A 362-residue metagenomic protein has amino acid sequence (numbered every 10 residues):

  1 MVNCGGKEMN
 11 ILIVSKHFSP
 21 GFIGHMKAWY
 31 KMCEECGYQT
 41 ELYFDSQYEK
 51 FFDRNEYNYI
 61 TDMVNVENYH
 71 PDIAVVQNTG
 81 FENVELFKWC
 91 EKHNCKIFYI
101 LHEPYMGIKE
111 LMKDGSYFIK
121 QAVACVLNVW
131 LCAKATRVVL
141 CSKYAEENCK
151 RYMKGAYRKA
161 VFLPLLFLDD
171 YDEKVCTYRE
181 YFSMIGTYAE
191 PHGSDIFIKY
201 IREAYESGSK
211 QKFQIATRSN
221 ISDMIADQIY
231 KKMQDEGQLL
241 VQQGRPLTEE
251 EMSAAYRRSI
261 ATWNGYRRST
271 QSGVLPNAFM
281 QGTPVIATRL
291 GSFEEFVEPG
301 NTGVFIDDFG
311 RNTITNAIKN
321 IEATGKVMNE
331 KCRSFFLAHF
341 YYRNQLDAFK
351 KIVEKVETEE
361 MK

Functional and structural regions predicted by a protein language model:
F44-Y48, K212-D227, Q243-P246: Glycosyltransferase donor-sugar binding loop
I73-V75, C90-E110: Active-site proximal beta-strand in glycosyltransferases
Y105, F118-V138: Membrane-proximal helix-turn-helix segments that form the acceptor-binding/catalytic region of lipid-linked
K174-H192, I198-R202, F213-Q214: Conserved donor-binding/catalytic core segment of Leloir-type glycosyltransferases
A226-A254: Nucleotide-activated donor-binding/catalytic signature segment of Leloir-type glycosyltransferases, i.e., the conserved
A254-T270, T283: Acidic donor-binding loop of glycosyltransferase active sites
P299-R311, I318-K326: Conserved acidic donor-binding segment of nucleotide-sugar-dependent glycosyltransferases
K326-T358: A charged, aromatic-enriched C-terminal amphipathic alpha-helix characteristic of glycosyltransferases across folds
